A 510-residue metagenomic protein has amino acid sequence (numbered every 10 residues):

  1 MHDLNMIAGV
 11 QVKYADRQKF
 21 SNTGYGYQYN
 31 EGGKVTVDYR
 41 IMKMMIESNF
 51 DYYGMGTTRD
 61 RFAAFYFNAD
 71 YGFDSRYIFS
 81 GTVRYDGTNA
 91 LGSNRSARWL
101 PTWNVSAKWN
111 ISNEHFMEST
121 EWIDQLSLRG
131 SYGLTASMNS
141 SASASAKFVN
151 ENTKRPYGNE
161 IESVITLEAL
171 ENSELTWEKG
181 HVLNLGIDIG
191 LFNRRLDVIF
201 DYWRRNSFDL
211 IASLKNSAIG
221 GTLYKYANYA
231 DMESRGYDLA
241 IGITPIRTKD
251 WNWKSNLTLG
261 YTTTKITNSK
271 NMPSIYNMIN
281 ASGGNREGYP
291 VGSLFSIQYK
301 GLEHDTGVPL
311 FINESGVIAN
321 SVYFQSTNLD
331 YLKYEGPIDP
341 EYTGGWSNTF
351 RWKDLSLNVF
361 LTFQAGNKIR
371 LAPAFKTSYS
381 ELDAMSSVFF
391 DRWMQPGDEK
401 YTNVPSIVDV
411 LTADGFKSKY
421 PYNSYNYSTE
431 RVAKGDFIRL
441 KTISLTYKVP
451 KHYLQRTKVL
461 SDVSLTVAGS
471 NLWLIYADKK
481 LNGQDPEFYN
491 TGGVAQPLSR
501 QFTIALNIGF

Functional and structural regions predicted by a protein language model:
M1-Y289, Y427-F510: Extracellular/periplasmic, surface-exposed regions of secreted and cell-surface proteins
A15, F20-T23, Q28, A227-A230 (+6 more regions): Conserved small-residue
S80, S321-Q325, Y420-P421: Short, positively charged
T88, Q364-S464, N482: Extracytoplasmic gating/loop element in the C-terminal half of outer-membrane beta-barrel translocons and assembly
L167-E168, L329, P340-E341, Y425: Flexible glycine/proline-enriched surface loops and loop-helix/loop-strand junctions
N256, D330, P340-D354, K441-T446 (+1 more regions): Conserved SET/PR-domain catalytic core that frames the SAM/AdoMet-binding pocket
E335-A372: Glycine-rich, aromatic-lined ligand/substrate-binding cores of catalytic and carbohydrate-binding domains
